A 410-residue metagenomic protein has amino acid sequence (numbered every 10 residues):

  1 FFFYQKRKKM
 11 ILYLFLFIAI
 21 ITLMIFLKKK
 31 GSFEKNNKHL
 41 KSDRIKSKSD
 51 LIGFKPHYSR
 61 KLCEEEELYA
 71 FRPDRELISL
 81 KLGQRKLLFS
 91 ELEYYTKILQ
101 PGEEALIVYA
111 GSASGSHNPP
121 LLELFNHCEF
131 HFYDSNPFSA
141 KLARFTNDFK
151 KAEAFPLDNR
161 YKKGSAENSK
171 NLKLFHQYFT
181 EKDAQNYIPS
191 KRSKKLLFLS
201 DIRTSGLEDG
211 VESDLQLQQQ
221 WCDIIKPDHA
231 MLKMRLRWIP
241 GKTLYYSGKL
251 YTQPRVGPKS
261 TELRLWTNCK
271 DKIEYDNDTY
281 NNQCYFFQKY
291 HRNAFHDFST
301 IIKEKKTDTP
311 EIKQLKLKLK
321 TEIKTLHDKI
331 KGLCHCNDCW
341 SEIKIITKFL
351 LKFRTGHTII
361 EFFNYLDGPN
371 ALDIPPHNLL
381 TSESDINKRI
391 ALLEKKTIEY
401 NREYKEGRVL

Functional and structural regions predicted by a protein language model:
M10-K28: Terminal signal-anchor or tail-anchor transmembrane helices that tether membrane-associated enzymes to cellular
N37-G102: Class I SAM-dependent methyltransferase Rossmann-like catalytic core, especially the SAM/SAH-binding loop
E103-A113: Conserved class I S-adenosyl-L-methionine
S114-F125: Conserved SAM-binding loop of SAM-dependent methyltransferases across substrates and taxa, primarily the Class I
E129-D134: Conserved SAM-binding motif I beta-strand of class I
K141-R192: S-adenosyl-L-methionine
T204-K289: C-terminal substrate-binding/active-site "lid" region of AdoMet-derived donor-dependent transferases
H291, H296-L410: C-terminal lobe and adjacent flexible extensions of AdoMet/dcAdoMet transferase-like proteins
